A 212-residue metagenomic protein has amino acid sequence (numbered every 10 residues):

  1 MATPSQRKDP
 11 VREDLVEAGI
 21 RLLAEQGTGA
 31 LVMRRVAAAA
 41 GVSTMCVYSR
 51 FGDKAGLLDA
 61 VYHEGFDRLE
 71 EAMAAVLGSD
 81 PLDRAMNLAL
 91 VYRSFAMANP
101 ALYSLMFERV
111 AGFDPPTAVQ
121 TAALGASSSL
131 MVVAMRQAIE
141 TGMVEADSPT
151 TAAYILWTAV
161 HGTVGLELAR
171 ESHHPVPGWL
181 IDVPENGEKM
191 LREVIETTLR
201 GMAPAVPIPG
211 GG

Functional and structural regions predicted by a protein language model:
M1-Q26, A30, R34-R35, A39 (+1 more regions): Basic, helix-initiating cap at the start of DNA-binding domains
A2, S128-T141, G165, A169-G212: C-terminal peripheral helix-coil segments that are non-catalytic and often amphipathic
T3, H63-N87, P116-G125, A134 (+2 more regions): Amphipathic alpha-helical linker/stalk segments
L23, L58-G65, M73, M106 (+1 more regions): Alpha-helical DNA-contacting segments of helix-turn-helix folds
A40-F51: Short hydrophobic/aromatic patch on the recognition helix
A74-L102, A152-L156, I208, G212: Hydrophobic alpha-helical connector segments
M86-E108, V160-L168, R200, P204: Helical hydrophobic small-molecule/effector-binding pocket
S94-F95, A101-V133, P177-P184: Short secondary-structure transition hinges
